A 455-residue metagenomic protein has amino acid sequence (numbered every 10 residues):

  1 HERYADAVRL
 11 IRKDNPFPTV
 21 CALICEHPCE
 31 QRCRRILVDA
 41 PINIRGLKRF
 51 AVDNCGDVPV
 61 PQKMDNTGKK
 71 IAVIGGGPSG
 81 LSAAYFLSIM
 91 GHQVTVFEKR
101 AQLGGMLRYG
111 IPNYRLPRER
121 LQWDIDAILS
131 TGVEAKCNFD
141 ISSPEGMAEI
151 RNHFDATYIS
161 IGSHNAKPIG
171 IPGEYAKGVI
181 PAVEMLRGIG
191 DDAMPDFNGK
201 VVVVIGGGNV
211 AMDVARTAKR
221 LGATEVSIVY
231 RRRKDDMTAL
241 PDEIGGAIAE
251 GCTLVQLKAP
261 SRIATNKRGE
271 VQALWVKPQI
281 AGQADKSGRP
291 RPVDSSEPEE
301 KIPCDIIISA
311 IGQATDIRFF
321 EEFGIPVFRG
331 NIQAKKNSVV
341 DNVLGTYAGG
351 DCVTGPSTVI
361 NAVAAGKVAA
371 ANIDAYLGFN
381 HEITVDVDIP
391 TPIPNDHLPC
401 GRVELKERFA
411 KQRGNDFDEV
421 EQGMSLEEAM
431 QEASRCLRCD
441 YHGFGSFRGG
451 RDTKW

Functional and structural regions predicted by a protein language model:
V8-N15, A22, E26-P28, L47 (+3 more regions): N-terminal Rossmann-like dinucleotide/flavin-binding domain of flavoprotein oxidoreductases that bind FAD/FMN
F50-M64, D126-D140, P144, A166-L221 (+1 more regions): Glycine-rich dinucleotide-binding loop and its adjacent helix/turn
D65-A72, Q122-I171, R262-W275, I280-Q283 (+3 more regions): Feature captures the FAD/FMN-dependent oxidoreductase FAD-binding
K70-T95, A211-K219: N-terminal Rossmann-like FAD-binding beta1-loop-alpha1 element of flavoenzymes
Q93-V96, R100-A135, I189, A215-R262 (+1 more regions): Rossmann-like dinucleotide-binding cores of NAD(P)H-dependent redox enzymes
K177-K200, A284-P356, P392: FAD-site-proximal beta/loop scaffold in flavoenzymes
V214, C352-I383: A conserved FAD-binding loop/helix module that cradles the flavin
G245-G246, A259-T265, E270, I280-G282 (+2 more regions): Mid-to-C-terminal Rossmann-like scaffold of FAD/NAD(P)H-dependent oxidoreductases
